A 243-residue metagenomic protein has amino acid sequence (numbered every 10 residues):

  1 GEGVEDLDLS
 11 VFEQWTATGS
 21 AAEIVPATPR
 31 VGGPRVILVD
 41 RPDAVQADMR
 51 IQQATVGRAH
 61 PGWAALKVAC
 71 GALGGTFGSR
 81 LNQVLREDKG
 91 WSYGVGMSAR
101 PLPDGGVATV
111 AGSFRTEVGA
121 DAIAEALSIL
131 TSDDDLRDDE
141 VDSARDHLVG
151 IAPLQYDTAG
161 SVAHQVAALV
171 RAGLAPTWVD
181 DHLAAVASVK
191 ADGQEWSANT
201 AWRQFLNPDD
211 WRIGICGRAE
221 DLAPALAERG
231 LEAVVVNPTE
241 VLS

Functional and structural regions predicted by a protein language model:
G1, I51, K67-A69, L85 (+6 more regions): Buried hydrophobic packing residues in well-ordered domains
G1, R145, V149-S243: C-terminal regions of mature proteins
G1-G57, Y156, G217-S243: An aromatic/glycine/proline-enriched structural segment found at the starts of mature extracellular/organellar domains
D8, F12, A69, I123-T131: Short amphipathic C-terminal alpha-helix that caps PH/PH-like domains
V36-D40, G94-R100: Short beta-strand/turn micro-motifs at beta-sheet edges
P42-V45, R100-G106, P176, Q204-P208: Short, flexible turn/loop "capping" segments at secondary-structure junctions
I51, H60-L73, S79-Q83: Active/ligand-binding-proximal structured segments within catalytic/core domains that scaffold catalytic residues
T76, G96, R100-Q155, A227-R229 (+1 more regions): M16/insulysin-pitrilysin zinc metalloprotease superfamily fold
